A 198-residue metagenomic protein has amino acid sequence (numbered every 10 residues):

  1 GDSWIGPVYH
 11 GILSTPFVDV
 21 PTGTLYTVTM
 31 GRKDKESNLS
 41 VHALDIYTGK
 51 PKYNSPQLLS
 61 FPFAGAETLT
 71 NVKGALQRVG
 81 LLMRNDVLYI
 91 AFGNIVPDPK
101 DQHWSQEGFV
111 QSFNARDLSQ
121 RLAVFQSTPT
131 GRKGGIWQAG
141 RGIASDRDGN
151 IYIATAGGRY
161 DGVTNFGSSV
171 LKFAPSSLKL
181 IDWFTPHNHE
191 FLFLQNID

Functional and structural regions predicted by a protein language model:
G1-D198: Mobile, glycine-rich extracellular loop/lid and propeptide segments that shape or gate substrate/ligand access
